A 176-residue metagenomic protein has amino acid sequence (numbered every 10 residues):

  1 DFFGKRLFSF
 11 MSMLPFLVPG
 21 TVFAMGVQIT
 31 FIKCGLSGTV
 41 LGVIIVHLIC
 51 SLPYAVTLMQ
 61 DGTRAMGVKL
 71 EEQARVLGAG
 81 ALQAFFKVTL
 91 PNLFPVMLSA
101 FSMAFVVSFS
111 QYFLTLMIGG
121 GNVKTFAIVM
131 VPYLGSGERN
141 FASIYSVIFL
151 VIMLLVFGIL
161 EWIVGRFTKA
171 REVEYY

Functional and structural regions predicted by a protein language model:
D1-V27, E71, Y175-Y176: Cytoplasmic-entry segments and transmembrane alpha-helices of multi-pass inner-membrane transporters
F2-R6, T21-S51, L82, I118-N122: Membrane-interfacial helix termini and adjacent extracytoplasmic/periplasmic loops of multi-pass transporters
F10, F23-V27, L41, A55 (+5 more regions): Hydrophobic/aromatic residues in alpha-helical transmembrane segments
M11-V18, I44-P53, F105-F109, G119-G120 (+1 more regions): Hydrophobic transmembrane alpha-helices
G42, L48, V56-Q60, G67 (+1 more regions): Transmembrane alpha-helices
Q60-E71, R75, A81-V88, S143-Y176: C-terminal transmembrane helix and the adjacent membrane-cytosol boundary/short C-terminal tail of inner/organellar
S108-W162, R166: Interhelical loop and adjacent transmembrane-helix boundary motif in polytopic membrane transport permeases
